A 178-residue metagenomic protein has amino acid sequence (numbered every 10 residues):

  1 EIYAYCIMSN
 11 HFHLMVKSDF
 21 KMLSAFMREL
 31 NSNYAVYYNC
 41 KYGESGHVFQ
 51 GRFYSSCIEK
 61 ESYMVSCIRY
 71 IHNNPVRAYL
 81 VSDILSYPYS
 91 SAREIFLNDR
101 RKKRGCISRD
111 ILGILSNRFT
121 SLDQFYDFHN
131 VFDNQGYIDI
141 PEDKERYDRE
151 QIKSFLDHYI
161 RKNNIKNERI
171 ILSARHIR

Functional and structural regions predicted by a protein language model:
E1-A4, M8-S9, S18-R178: Short Pro-Cys-Gly-centered "Cys-loop" motif that presents a nucleophilic cysteine in a tight turn
M15: Conserved active-site beta-strand element of glycosyltransferases/polysaccharide synthases
